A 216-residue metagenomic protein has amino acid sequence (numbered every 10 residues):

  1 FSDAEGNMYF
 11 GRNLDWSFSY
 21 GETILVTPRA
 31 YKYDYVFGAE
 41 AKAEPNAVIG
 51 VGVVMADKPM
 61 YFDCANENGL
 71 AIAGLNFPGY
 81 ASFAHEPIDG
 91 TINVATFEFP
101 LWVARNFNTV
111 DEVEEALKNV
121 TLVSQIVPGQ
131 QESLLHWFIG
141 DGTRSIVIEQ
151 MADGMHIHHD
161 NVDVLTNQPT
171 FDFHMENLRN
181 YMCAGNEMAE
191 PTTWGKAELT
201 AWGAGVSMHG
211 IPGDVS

Functional and structural regions predicted by a protein language model:
F1-T91, N119-V120, S124: A contiguous strand-loop segment
F1-Y9, T23, A116, S133 (+2 more regions): C-terminus-biased signal that marks the final domain/tail of proteins
D3-G6, N66-N68, G140-R144, E149-G154 (+1 more regions): Short acidic-glycine loop/turn motifs at beta-strand connectors
S19-Y20, L75, A81-F83, V147-Q150 (+2 more regions): Short helix/loop capping segments that flank catalytic or ligand/cofactor-binding pockets
V26, Y33-F37, T96-F99, N161-L165 (+1 more regions): Glycine-rich loops and low-complexity Gly/Arg-rich segments that provide flexible linkers or classic glycine-based
C64, V103-N106, T121, V147 (+1 more regions): Residue-level preference for alpha-helix termini and adjacent loops
D89-V123, S216: Alpha/propeptide regions of enzymes that mature by internal proteolysis
V110, E114-Q150: Aromatic- and glycine-enriched pocket-lining scaffold segments that form the walls of small-molecule binding clefts
